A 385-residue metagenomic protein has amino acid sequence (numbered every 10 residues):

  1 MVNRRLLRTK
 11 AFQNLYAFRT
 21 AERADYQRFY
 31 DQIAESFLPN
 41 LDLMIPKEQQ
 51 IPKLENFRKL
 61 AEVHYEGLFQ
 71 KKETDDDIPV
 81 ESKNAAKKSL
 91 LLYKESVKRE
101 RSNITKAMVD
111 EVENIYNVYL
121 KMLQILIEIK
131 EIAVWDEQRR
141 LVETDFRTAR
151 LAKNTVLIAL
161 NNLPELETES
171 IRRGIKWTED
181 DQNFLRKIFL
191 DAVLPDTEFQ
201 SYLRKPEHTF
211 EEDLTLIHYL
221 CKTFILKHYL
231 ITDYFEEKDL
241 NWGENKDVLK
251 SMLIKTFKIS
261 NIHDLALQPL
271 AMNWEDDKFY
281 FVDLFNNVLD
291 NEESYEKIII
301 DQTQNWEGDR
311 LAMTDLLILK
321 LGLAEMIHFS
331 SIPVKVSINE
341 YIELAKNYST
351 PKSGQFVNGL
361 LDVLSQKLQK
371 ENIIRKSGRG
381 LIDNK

Functional and structural regions predicted by a protein language model:
M1-K385: Class I Rossmann-like S-adenosyl-L-methionine
